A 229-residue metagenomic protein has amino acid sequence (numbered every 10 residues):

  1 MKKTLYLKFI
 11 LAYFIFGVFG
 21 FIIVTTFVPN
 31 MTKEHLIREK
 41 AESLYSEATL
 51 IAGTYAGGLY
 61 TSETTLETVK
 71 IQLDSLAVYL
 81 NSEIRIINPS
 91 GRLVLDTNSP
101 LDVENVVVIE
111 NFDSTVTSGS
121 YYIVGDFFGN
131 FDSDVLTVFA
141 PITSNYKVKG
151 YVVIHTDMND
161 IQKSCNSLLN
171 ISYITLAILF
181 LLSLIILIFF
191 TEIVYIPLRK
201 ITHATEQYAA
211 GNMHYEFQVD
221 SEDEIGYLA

Functional and structural regions predicted by a protein language model:
M1-L93, N98-N105, K163-N166: Juxtamembrane segments flanking the first transmembrane helix of membrane-anchored signal-transduction proteins
A41, Y45, L66, K70 (+4 more regions): Short, structured helix-loop boundary elements
E47, D134-S164: Short, hydrophobic beta-strand elements of compact beta-sandwich sensory domains
K70, V94-S133: Extracytoplasmic/periplasmic sensor domains and loops in membrane signaling proteins
S75-Y79, G129-D134: Short loop/turn motifs at secondary-structure junctions and domain boundaries
N98-S99, V153, Q218: Short clusters of small/polar residues that mark proteolytic maturation junctions
M158-A229: Membrane-proximal HAMP signal-relay module
